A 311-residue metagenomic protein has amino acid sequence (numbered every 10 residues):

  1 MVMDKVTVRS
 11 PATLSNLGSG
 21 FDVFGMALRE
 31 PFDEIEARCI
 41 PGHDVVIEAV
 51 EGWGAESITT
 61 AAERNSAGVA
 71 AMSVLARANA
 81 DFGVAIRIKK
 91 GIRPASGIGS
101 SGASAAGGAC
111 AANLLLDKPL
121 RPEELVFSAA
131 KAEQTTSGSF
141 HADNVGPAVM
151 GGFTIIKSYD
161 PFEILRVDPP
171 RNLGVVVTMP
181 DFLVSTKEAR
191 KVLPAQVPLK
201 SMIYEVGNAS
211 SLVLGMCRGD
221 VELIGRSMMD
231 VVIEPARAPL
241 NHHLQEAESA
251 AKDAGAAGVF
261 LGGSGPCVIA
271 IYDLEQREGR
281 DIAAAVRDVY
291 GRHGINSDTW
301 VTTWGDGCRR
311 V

Functional and structural regions predicted by a protein language model:
M1-S15, V84-K90, A129-S137, H242-G255: Short, hydrophobic/aliphatic alpha-helical segments
M1-S96, C110, L114-L120, G151 (+2 more regions): ATP-binding N-lobe of GHMP and related small-molecule kinases
A12-L14, L28-E30, R171, F182 (+1 more regions): A generic beta-sheet turn/junction motif
E63-S66, S100, S104-A105, E205-N208: Catalytic-loop motifs flanking and including active-site residues across diverse enzymes
G102-D117, G265-Y272: Short, small-residue alpha-helix embedded
R121-A254, L274-V311: ATP-dependent small-molecule kinase catalytic core of the GHMP/sugar-kinase superfamily and closely related
A142, L261-P266: Short Gly/Ser/Thr- and Asp/Glu-enriched loop/turn motifs at secondary-structure junctions
G258-G262, V301: Short beta-strand
